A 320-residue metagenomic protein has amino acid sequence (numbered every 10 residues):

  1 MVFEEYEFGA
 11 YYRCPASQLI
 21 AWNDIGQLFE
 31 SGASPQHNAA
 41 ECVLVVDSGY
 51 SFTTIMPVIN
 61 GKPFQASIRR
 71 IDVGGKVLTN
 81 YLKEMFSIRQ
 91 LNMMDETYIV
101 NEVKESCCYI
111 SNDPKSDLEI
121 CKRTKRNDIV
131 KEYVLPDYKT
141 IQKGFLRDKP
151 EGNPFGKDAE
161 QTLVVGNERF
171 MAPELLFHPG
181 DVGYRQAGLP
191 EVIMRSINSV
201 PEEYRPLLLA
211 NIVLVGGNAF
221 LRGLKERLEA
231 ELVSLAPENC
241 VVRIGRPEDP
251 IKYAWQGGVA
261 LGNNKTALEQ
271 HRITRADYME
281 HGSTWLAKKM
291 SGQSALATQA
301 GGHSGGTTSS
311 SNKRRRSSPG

Functional and structural regions predicted by a protein language model:
M1-G320: C-terminal region/appendage detector
